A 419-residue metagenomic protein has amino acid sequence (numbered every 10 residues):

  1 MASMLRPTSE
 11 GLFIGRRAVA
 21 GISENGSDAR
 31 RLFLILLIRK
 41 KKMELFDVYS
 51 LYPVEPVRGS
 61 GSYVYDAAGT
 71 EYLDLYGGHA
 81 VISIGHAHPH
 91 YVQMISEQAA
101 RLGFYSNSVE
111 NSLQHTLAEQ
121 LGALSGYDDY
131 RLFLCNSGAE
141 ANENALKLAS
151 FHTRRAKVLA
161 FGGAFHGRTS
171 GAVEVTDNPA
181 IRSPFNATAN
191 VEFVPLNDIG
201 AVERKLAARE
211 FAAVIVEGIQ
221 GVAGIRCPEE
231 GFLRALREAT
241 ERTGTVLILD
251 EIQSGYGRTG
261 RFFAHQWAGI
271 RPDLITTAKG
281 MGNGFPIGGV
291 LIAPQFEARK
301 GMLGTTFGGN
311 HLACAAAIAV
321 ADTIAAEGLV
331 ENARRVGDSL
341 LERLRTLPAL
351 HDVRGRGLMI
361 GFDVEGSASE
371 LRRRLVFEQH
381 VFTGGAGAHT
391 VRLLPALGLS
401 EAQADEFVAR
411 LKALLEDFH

Functional and structural regions predicted by a protein language model:
S3-M4, D28, S112, E251: Intrinsically disordered, low-complexity regions enriched for glutamine and histidine
S3-R6, R16, G21, A29-L32: Short, low-complexity intrinsically disordered segments enriched in A/P/G/S/L with frequent Arg, especially at protein
E10, G21-E24: Charged/polar low-complexity intrinsically disordered segments
E24-K42: Short, Lys/Arg-enriched N-terminal segments with co-localized hydrophobic residues within the first ~10-30 amino acids
I38-H419: Conserved N-terminal phosphate-binding loop of PLP-dependent enzymes in the Aspartate aminotransferase
